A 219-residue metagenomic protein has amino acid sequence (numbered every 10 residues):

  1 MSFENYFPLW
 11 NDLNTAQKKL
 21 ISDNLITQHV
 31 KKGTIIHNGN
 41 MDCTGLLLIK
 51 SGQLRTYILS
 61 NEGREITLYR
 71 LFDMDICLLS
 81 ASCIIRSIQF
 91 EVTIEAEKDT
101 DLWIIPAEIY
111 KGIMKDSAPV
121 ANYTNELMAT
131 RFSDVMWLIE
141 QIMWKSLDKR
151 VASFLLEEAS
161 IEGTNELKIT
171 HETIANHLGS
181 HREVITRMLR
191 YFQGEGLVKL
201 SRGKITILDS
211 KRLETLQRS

Functional and structural regions predicted by a protein language model:
M1-K31, L71, I76, A81-I85: Cyclic nucleotide-binding regulatory module and flanking cytosolic helices
G33, T44-Y57, F72-M74: Glycine- and acidic-residue-biased ligand/ion/polar-headgroup-sensing regions
I36-M41: Short phosphate-coordinating micro-motif centered on Lys-Gly-acidic
N61-L68: Short alpha-helix-to-loop micro-motif enriched in aromatics/charged/Gly
Y69-N125: Cyclic-nucleotide recognition modules
E97-K98, K115-S180: Polybasic "coupling" helices that flank or enter modular domains
L147, L156-S219: Phosphate-/nucleic-acid-contacting segments
